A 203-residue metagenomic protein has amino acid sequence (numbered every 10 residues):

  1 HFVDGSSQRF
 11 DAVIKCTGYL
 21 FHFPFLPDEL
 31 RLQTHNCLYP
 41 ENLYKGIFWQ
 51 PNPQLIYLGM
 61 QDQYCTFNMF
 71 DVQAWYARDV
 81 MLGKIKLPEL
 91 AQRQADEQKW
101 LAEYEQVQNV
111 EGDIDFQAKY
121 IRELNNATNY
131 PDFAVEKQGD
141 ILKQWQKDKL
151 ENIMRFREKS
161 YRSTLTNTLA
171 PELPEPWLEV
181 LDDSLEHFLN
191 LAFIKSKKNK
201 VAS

Functional and structural regions predicted by a protein language model:
H1, L20-T66, V80, K84 (+1 more regions): Glycine-rich loop(s) and the adjacent beta-strand/alpha-helix scaffold that form part
H1-Q8: Conserved beta-strand-loop-beta-strand element in the redox core of flavoprotein oxidoreductases
G5, P24, V72-W75: A structure-centric feature marking long, well-folded core domains of fungal metabolic enzymes and membrane transporters
Q8-R9, P51: Residue-level preference for short coil/turn positions at secondary-structure junctions
R9-L20: Short hydrophobic core segments
G18, P24, H35-L38, L43 (+4 more regions): Intrinsically disordered, low-complexity N-terminal regions enriched in serine/proline/glycine with scattered basic
Q54-S203: C-terminal, flexible cofactor-proximal segment of oxidoreductases
